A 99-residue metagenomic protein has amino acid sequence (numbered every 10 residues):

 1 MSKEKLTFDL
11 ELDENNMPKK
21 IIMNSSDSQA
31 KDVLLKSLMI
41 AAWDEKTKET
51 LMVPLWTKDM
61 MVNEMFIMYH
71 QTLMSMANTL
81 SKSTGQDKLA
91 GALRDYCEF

Functional and structural regions predicted by a protein language model:
M1-F8, K31: Structured beta-strand/loop patches that form or line metal/cofactor-binding pockets in enzymes
L6-S25: Active-site and channel-lining beta-strand-loop segments that bind or position nucleotide-derived/phosphorylated
K19-G85: Active-site- and interface-proximal helix/loop "cap" or "latch" segments in soluble metabolic and energy-transducing
N78-F99: C-terminal charged interaction modules
